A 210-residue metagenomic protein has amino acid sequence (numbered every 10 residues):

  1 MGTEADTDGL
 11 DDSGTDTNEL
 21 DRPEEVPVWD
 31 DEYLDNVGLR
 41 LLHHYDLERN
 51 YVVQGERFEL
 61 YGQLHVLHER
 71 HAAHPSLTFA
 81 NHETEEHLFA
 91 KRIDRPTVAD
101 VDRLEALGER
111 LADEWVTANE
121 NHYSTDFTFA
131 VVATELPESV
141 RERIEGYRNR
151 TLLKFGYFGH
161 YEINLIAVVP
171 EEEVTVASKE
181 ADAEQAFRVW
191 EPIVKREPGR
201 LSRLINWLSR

Functional and structural regions predicted by a protein language model:
M1-L77, W115-V116, V176-R210: Haloarchaeal acidic low-complexity proteome signature biased toward cell-envelope/secretome components but also
L39-R49, A80-F89, N121-H122: Short low-complexity stretches enriched in small and charged residues
Q54-R57, Y61, T128, N149 (+2 more regions): Solvent-exposed, non-transmembrane amphipathic alpha-helical segments
R57-E109: A glycine-rich, hydrophobic loop/mini-helix early in the fold
T84-H87, S124-T128, I163-N164: Short, surface-exposed beta-edge/turn micro-motifs
K91, A130, I166-V169: Residues in well-ordered beta-strands of folded domains
R95-Y147: Catalytic cores of nucleic-acid endonucleases
E138-I205: Polybasic, proline/glycine-rich intrinsically disordered low-complexity segments
